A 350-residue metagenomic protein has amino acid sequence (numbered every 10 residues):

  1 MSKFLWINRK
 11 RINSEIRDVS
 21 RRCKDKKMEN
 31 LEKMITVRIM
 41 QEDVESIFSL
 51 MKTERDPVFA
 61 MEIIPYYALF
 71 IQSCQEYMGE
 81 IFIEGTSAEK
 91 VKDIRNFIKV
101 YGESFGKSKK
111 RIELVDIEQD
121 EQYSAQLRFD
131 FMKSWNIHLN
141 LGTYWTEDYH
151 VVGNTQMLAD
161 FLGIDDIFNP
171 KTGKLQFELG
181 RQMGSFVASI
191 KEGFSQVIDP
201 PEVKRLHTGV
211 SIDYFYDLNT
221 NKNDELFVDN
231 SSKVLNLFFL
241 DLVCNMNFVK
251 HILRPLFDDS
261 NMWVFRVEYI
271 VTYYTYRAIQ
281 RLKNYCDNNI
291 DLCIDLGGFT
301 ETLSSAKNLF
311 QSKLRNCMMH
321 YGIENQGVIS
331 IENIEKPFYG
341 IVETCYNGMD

Functional and structural regions predicted by a protein language model:
M1-A306, G340-D350: Amphipathic alpha-helical interface segments
T300-Y339: Histidine-centered, metal-coordinating catalytic motifs and their short helical/loop contexts
